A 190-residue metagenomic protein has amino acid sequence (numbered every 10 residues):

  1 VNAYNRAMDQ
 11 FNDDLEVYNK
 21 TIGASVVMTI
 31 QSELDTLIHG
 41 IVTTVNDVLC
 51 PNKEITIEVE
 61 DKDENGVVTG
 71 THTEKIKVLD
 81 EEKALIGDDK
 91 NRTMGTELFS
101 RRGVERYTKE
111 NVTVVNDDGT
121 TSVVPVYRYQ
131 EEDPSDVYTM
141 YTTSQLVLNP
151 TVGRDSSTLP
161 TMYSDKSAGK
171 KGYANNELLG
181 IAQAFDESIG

Functional and structural regions predicted by a protein language model:
V1-G190: Structural signature of extracellular appendage/secretion-system components
